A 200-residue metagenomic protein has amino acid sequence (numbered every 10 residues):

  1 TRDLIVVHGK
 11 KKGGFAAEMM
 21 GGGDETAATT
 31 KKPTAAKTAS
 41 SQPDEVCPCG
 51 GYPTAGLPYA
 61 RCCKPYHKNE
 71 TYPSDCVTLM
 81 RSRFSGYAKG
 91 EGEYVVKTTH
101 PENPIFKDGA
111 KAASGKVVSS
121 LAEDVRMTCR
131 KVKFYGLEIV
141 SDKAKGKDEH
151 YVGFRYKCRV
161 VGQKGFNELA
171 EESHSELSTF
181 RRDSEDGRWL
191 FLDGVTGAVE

Functional and structural regions predicted by a protein language model:
T1-K32: N-terminal chloroplast transit peptides
G22, K31-A35, A39, T98-P101 (+2 more regions): Terminal "cap-and-tail" regions of soluble proteins that handle hydrophobic small molecules
E25, T30-K89: Short, low-complexity N-terminal intrinsically disordered segments enriched in polar/charged residues
D44, F134, S175: Short coil/loop residues immediately preceding or within conserved phosphate-binding loops of NTP-utilizing enzyme
E70-Y72, C76-L79, V96-K97, E102-N103 (+3 more regions): Domain-level signature for proteins that mediate thiol-based redox and metal-cofactor handling
E93, K97-I139: Short solvent-exposed beta->alpha transition segments
S120-N167: Surface-exposed, charged secondary-structure patches
E172-E200: Short beta-strand edge/turn micro-motifs at domain boundaries
